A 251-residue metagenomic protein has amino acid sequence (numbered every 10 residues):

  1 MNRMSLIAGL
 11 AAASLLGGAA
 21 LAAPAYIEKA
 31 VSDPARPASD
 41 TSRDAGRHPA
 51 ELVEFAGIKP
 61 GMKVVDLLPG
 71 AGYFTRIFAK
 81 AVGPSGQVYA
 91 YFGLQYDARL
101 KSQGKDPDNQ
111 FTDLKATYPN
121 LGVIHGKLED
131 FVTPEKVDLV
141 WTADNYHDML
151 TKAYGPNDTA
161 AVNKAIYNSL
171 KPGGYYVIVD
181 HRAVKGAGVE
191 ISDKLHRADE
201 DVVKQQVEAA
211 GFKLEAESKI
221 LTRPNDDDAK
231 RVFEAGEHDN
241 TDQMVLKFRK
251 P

Functional and structural regions predicted by a protein language model:
I27-F55, K59: Class I SAM-dependent methyltransferase Rossmann-like catalytic core, especially the SAM/SAH-binding loop
K59-G70: Conserved class I S-adenosyl-L-methionine
M62, Y118, F131-D144: A short acidic, Gly/Pro-enriched loop at the edge of an enzyme's catalytic core that lines a small-molecule cofactor
A79-K80, P156-P172: A short glycine-rich, Lys/Arg-flanked "PGG" loop and its adjoining helix->strand segment in the class I
Y89, N163, G173-H181: Conserved beta-strand signature within the Rossmann-like core of class I S-adenosyl-L-methionine
K101-T133: S-adenosyl-L-methionine
V137-T159: A short SAM/SAH-binding and catalytic strip from SAM-dependent methyltransferases
N225-P251: Core SAM-dependent methyltransferase catalytic element
